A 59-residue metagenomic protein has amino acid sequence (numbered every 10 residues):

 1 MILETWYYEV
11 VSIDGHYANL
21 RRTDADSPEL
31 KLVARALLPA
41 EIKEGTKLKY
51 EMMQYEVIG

Functional and structural regions predicted by a protein language model:
I2-D14: Structural detector for short beta-strands of small beta-barrel domains
Y8-V10, L20, L48: Hydrophobic beta-strand residues in large extracellular and virion-surface proteins
G15-R21: Short aromatic-glycine-enriched beta-strand elements
D24-D26: Solvent-exposed strand-loop boundary residues in beta-sheet-rich modules
P28-A40: Beta-strand/loop nucleic-acid-binding surfaces
L37-Y50: Short nucleic-acid-contacting surface segments enriched for D/E, G, S/T with interspersed K/R
M53-G59: Short, Lys/Arg- and Gly-enriched loop/turn segments at beta-strand edges
